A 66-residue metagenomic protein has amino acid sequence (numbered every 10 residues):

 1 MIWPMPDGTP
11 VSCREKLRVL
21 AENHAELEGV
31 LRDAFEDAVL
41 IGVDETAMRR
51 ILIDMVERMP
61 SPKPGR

Functional and structural regions predicted by a protein language model:
M1-R32, P62: N-terminal acidic leader/helix
D33-G65: Short, charge-rich amphipathic interface segments used for partner binding and complex assembly
